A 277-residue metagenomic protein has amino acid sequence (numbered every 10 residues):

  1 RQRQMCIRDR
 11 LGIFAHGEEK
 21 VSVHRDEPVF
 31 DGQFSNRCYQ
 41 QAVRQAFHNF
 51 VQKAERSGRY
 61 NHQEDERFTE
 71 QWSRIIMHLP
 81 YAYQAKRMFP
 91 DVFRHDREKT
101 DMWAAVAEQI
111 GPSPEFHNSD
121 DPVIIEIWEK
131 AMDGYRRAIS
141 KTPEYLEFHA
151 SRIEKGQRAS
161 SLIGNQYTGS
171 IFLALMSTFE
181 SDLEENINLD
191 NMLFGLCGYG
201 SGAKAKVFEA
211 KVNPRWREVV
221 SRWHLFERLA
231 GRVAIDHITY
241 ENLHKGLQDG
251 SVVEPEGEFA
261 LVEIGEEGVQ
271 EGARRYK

Functional and structural regions predicted by a protein language model:
Q2-I7: Short, small-residue-biased leader/transition segments that mark boundaries at the very start of proteins
R8, E27, G32-S35, Y39 (+3 more regions): Eukaryote-biased recognition of electropositive, low-complexity segments and basic polyanion/acidic-motif-binding
R8-K20: A short, charged helix-loop
K20-D31, R152-K155: Gly-rich Lys/Arg/Thr-decorated short loops/hinges at beta-loop-alpha junctions or inter-strand turns that position
V21-R25, R37, E66, N165 (+1 more regions): A generic "functional-site adjacency" signal
D26-F47, A159-T168: Active-site pocket-shaping loop/turn-to-helix segments
C38-N61, L173-T178, D182: Short, well-ordered amphipathic alpha-helical segments that serve as non-catalytic structural scaffolds within diverse
H62, T69, S73-K277: Claisen-condensing/thiolase-fold acyl-transfer catalytic domains that form or cleave C-C bonds in fatty acid
